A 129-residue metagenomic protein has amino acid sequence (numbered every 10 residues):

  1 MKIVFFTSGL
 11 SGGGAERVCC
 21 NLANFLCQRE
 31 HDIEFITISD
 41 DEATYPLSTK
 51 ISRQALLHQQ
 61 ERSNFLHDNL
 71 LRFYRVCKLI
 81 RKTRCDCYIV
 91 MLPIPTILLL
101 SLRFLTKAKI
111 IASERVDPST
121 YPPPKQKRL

Functional and structural regions predicted by a protein language model:
M1-L129: Membrane-interface segments of envelope glycosyltransferases acting on lipid-linked substrates or membrane lipids
